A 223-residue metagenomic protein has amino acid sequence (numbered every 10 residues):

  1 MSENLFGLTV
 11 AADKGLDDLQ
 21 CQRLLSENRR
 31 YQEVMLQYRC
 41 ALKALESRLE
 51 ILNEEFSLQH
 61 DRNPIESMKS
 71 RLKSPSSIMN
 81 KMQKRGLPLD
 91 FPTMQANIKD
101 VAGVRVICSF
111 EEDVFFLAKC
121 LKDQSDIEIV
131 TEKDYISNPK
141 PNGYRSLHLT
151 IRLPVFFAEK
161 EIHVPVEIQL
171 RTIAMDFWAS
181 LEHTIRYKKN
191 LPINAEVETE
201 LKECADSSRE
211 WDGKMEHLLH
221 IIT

Functional and structural regions predicted by a protein language model:
S2-L42, E46-E55, V166-T223: An acidic, glycine-/histidine-flanked metal-binding catalytic module
V34, Y38, L42, P75 (+2 more regions): Generic alpha-helical secondary structure
A41, I98-D100, G143: Solvent-exposed loop and beta-edge segments used for protein-protein assembly and interaction
L42, E46, E50, M79 (+1 more regions): Generic solvent-exposed, charged/amphipathic alpha-helical segments that serve as macromolecular interface scaffolds
E55, D61-A102: A glycine-rich, hydrophobic loop/mini-helix early in the fold
E55-F56, L87, S125-V130: Short secondary-structure junctions
Q95, C108-M215: Long beta-strand-rich cores associated with HINT superfamily self-processing modules
G103-I107: Short aromatic/hydrophobic contact patches that present stacked aromatics for nucleic-acid/ligand binding
